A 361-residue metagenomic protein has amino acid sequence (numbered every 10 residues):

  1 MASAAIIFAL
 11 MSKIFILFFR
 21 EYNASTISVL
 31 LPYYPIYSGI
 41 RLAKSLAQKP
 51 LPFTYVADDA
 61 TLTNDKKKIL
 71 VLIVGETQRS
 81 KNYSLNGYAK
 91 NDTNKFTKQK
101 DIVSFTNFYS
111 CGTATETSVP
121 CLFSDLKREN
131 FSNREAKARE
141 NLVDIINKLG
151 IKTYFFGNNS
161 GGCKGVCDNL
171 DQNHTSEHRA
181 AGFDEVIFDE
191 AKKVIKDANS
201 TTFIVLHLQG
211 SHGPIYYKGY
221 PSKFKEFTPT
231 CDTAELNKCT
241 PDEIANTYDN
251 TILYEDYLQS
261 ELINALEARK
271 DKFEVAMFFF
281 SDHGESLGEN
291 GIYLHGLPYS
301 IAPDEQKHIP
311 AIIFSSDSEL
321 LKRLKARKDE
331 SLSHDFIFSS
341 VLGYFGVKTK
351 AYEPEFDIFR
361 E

Functional and structural regions predicted by a protein language model:
M1-I7: Membrane-interfacial entry segments at the cytosolic side of transmembrane helices
F8-A9, K13-L72, T77-D232, K307-H308 (+2 more regions): Active-site-proximal alpha/beta segments of enzymes that process anionic O-linked groups
Y83, I263, E289: Active-site-flanking alpha-helical
G87-N91, D271-D317, Y352-P354: Histidine-centered active-site microenvironments of extracellular/periplasmic hydrolases and transferases
N130-S132, P241-D256, I263-E267, G296-I301 (+2 more regions): Active-site rim elements
D189, C231-M277, K307, I313 (+1 more regions): A long, amphipathic alpha-helix that forms part of the scaffold/cap immediately adjacent to metal-dependent active
K193-D197, N264, K272, L321-K322 (+1 more regions): C-terminal luminal/periplasmic domains and tails of membrane-associated envelope-modifying transferases
P221-E243, S318-L321: Flexible internal linker/loop segments at domain or repeat junctions
